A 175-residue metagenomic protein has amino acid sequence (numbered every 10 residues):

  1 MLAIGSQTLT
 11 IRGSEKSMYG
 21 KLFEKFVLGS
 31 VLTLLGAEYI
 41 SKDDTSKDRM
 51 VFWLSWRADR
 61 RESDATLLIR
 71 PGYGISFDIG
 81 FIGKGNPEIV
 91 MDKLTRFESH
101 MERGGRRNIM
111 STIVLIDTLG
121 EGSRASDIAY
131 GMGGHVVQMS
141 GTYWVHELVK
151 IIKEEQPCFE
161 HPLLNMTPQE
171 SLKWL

Functional and structural regions predicted by a protein language model:
M1-S30: Interdomain/boundary linker segments immediately adjacent to catalytic/signaling cores
S30-I40: Short helix-loop-beta junction
Y39-L175: Catalytic core segments in nucleotide and nucleic-acid processing enzymes
